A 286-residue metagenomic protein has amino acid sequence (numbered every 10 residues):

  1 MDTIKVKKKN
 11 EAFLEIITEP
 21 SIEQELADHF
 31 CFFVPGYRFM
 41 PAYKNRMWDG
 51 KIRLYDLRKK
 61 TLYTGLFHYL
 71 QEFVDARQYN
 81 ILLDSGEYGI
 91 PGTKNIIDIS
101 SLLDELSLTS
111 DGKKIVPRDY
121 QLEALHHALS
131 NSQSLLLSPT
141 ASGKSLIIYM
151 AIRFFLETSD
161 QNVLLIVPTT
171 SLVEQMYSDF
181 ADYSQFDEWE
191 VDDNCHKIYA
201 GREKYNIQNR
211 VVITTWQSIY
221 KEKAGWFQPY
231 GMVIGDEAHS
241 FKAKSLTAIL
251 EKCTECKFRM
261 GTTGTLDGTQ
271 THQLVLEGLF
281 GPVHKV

Functional and structural regions predicted by a protein language model:
M1-S85: N-terminal accessory nucleic-acid engagement/regulatory domains that precede and modulate ATP-driven motor cores
D49-L54, F73-A76, L82-L137: Conserved pre-motif I regulatory segment
S130-L136, D160-N162, R210: Pre-Walker A (Motif I) flank of P-loop NTPase domains
S138, E237: The Walker A (P-loop) glycine that initiates the GxxxxGKT/S ATP-binding motif of P-loop NTPases
S142-D182, L246, D267-G268: Conserved Walker A/P-loop ATP-binding site and its immediately adjacent core in helicase/helicase-like ATPase domains
T170-A200: Conserved helix-turn-beta segment of the N-terminal RecA-like "Helicase ATP-binding" lobe in SF1/SF2 helicases
A200-M232, K242-E251: Conserved helix/coil segment N-terminal to the catalytic DExD/H
G231-M232, H239-V286: Post-DEXD/H (motif II) to motif III coupling segment of the RecA-like Helicase ATP-binding lobe
